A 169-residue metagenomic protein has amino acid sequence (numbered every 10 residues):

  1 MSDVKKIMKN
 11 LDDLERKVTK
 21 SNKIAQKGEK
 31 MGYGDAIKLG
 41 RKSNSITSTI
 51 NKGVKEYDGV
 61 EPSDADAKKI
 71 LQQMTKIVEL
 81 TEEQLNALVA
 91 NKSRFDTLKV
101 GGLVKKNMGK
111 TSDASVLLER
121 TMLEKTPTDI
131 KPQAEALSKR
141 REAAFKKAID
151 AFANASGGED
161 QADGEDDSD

Functional and structural regions predicted by a protein language model:
M1-L14, D150-D169: Eukaryotic N-terminal targeting leaders
K9, Y33-N44, A67-T75, G101-G109 (+1 more regions): Short, charged, amphipathic alpha-helical segments
L11-V18, A25, D35-L88: Extended, amphipathic alpha-helical segments that serve as helical scaffolds
E15, E29, E56, E61 (+7 more regions): Glutamate identity and glutamate-enriched acidic tracts
V18-G32, G53-A65, L88-F95, L118 (+3 more regions): Secondary-structure edge/capping motif, primarily at the C-terminal ends of alpha-helices and the immediately following
M74-L123: Acidic/histidine-rich alpha-helical segments that form the ligand environment of transition-metal centers
L103-G158: Preference for long, well-ordered alpha-helical segments
